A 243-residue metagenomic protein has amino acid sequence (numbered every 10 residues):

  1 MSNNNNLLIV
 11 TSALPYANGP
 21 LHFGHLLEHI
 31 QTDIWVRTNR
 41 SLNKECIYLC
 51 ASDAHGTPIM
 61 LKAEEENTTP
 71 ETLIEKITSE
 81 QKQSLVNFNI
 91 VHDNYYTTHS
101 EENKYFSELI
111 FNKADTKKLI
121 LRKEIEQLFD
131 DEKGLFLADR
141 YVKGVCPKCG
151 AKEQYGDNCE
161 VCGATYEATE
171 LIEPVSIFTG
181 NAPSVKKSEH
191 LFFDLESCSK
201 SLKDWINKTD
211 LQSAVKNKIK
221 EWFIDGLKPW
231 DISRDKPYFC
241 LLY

Functional and structural regions predicted by a protein language model:
S2-C50, T97, E102-F106, C149 (+2 more regions): Structured secondary-structure scaffolds
R40, V86, D115: Anion (oxyanion) recognition and catalysis
S52-P58: Short, charge-patterned binding micro-sites
K62-E75: A charged helix-plus-loop insertion that forms the helical arch/lid used to bind and gate nucleic-acid substrates
T72-K76, D93-Y105, D131-C149: Aromatic/His-enriched, Gly/Pro-containing loop or helix-boundary segments that lie immediately adjacent to catalytic
S79-V91: A glycine-rich helix N-cap at a beta->alpha junction
K104-L121: Hydrophobic or amphipathic alpha-helical targeting/insertion segments
L119-H190: Cys/His-rich short segments
